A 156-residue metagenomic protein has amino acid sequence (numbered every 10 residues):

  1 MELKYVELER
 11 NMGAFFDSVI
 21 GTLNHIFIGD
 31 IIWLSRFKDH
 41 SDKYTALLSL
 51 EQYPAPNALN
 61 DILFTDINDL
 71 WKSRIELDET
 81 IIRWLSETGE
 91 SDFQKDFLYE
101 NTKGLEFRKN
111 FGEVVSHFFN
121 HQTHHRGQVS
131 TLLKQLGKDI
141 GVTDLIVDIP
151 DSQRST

Functional and structural regions predicted by a protein language model:
E2, R10, S35, D69-K72 (+3 more regions): Charged/polar, solvent-exposed surface patches and flexible loops
Y5-A55, N101-T156: Short, contiguous alpha-helical
K43-T88: Helix-adjacent hinge/juxtasegments
E87-T102: Acidic catalytic patch
